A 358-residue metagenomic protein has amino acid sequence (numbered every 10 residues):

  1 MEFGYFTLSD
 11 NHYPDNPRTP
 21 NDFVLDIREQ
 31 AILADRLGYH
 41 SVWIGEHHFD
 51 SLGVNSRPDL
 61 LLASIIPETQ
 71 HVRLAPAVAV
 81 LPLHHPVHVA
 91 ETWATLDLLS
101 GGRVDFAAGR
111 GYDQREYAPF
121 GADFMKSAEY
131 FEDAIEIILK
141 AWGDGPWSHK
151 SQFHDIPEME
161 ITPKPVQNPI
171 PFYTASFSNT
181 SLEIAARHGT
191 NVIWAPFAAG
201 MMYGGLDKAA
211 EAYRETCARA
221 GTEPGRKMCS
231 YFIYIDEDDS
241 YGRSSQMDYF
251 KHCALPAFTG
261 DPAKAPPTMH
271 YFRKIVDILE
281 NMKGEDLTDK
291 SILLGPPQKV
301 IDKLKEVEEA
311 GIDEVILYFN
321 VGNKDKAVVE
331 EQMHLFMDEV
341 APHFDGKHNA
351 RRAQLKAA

Functional and structural regions predicted by a protein language model:
M1-R73, N168-I170, Q354-A358: N-terminal beta1-alpha1-beta2 module of alpha/beta enzyme domains
F3, A34, G38, E46 (+10 more regions): Conserved, mostly hydrophobic/aromatic
F3-T7, V42-I44, L74-P76, V104-A108 (+4 more regions): Hydrophobic faces of well-ordered beta-strands that scaffold small-molecule active sites in alpha/beta enzyme cores
T7, A128-I161, M202-I312, K347-A358: An alpha-helical appendage that flanks or caps ligand/catalytic pockets
N11-L25, A79-V87, V166-S176, I233-D236 (+1 more regions): Active-site mouth loops of central-metabolism enzymes
S41-L61, I65, V80, P196-Y203 (+1 more regions): Glycine-rich, proline-tolerant flexible connector loops at the mouths of alpha/beta enzymes
N55-P76, Y130, M333-A350: Alpha-helix-loop-beta-strand connector modules within alpha/beta enzyme cores
H85-N191, G204-E211, G221, L355: Internal, glycine-rich beta/alpha segment that forms the wall or movable "lid" of small-molecule/cofactor binding
